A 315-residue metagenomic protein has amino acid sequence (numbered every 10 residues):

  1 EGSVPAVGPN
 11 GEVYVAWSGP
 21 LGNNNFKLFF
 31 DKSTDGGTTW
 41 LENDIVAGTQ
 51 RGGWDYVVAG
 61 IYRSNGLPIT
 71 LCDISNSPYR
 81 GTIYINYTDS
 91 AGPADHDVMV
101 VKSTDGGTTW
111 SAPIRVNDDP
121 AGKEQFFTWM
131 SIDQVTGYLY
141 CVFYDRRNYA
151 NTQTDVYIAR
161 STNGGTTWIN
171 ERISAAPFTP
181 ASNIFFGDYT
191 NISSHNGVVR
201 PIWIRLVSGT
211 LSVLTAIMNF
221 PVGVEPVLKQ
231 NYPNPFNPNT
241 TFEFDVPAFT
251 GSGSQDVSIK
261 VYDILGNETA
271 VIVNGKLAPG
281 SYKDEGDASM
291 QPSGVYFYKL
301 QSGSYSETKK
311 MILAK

Functional and structural regions predicted by a protein language model:
E1-P221: Extracellular, repeat-based ectodomains that mediate carbohydrate processing or recognition
T38-T39, T108-T109, Y138, T166-T167 (+5 more regions): Residue-level signal for well-ordered, solvent-exposed loop/turn and beta-edge residues enriched in charged/polar side
V57-V58, I272-K276: Beta-strand-rich interaction surfaces with strong enrichment in secreted/lumenal proteins
Q134, D263-I264: Short, acidic, Ser/Thr-enriched surface-loop or helix-capping motifs
Q134, S194-N196, P235-N237, S302-S304 (+1 more regions): A generic beta-sheet turn/junction motif
R205, D263, S302-S304: Surface-exposed loop/turn motifs at beta-strand-loop junctions within extracellular Ig-like and Fibronectin type III
P221-Y232, F236-V261, V271, A278 (+2 more regions): Glycine-centered coil/turn sites that cap beta-strands in beta-rich domains
E285, S289-K315: C-terminal tail/sorting-segment detector
